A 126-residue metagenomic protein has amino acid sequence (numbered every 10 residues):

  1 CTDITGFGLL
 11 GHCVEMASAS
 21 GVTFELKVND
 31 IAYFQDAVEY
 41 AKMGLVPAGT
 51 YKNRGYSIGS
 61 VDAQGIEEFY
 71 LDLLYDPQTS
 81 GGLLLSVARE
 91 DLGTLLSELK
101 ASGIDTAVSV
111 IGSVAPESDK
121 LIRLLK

Functional and structural regions predicted by a protein language model:
C1-K126: Glycine-/charge-enriched secondary-structure boundary and capping motifs
